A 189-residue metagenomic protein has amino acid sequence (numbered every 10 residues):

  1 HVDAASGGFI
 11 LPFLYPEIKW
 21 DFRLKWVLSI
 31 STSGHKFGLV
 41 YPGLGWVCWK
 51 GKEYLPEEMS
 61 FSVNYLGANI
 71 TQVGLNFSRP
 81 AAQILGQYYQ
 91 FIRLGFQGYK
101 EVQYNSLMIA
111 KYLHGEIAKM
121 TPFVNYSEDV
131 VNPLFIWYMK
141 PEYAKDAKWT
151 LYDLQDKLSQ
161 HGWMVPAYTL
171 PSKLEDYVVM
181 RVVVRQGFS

Functional and structural regions predicted by a protein language model:
H1, S29, V179-R181: Structural preference for beta-strand elements that scaffold enzyme active sites
H1-L14: Catalytic PLP-binding core of fold-type I/II PLP enzymes
V2, I30-T32, A167: General beta-strand structural signal in soluble alpha/beta enzymes
A5-G7, H35, K52, L170 (+1 more regions): An acidic- and aromatic-residue-enriched active-site/binding cleft used to recognize and process polar
F9-I10, L39-Y41, L174-D176: Short active-site-adjacent structural elements
F13-N132, Y138-Y143: Active-site C-terminal subdomain of aminotransferase-like
Y112, E116-M120, D153-W163: Generic non-transmembrane alpha-helical segments
P133-K148, Q155, H161-S189: Conserved PLP-binding active-site segment of the aspartate aminotransferase-like
